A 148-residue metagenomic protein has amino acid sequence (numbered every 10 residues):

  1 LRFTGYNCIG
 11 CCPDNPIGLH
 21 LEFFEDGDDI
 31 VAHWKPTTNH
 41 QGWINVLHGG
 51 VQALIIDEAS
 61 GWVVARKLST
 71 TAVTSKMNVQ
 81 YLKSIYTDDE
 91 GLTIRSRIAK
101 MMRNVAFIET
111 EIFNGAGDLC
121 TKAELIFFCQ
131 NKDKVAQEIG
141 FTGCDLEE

Functional and structural regions predicted by a protein language model:
L1-T38, C144-E148: Non-catalytic linker/capping segments at the edges of enzyme domains
C11, A53-L54, E58, W62: Short, residue-level hotspots on alpha-helical faces of the histone-fold and other alpha-helical interaction modules
I17-L19, D28-I30, G50, V73-M77 (+2 more regions): A generic structural signal for short beta-strands and their flanking turns/coil linkers
V31-I55: A conserved, well-ordered hydrophobic junction motif at loop->secondary-structure transitions
W34-P36, Y81, C129: Hydrophobic residues in beta-strands and at strand termini
A59-T93, I98, E124: Hydrophobic beta-strand-centered segment that forms part of the acyl-chain substrate-binding groove
Y86-D88, A99-E148: HotDog/MaoC-like acyl-thioester-processing domains
